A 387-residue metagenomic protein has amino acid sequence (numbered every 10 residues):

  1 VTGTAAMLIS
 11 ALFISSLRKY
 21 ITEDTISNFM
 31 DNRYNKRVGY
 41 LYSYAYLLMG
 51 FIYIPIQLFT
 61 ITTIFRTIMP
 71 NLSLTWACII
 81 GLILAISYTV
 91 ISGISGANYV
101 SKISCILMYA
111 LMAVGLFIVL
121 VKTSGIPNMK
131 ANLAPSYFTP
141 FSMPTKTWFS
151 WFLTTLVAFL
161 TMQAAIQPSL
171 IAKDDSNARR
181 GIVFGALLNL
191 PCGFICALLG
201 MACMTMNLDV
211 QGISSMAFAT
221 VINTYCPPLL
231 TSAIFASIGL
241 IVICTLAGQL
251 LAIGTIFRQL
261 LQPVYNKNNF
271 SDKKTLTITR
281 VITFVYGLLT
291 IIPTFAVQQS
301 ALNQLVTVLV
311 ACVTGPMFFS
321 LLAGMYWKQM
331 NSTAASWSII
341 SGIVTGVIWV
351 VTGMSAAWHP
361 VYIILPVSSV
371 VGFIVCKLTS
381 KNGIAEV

Functional and structural regions predicted by a protein language model:
V1-V387: Membrane-embedded helix-loop-helix hairpins and adjacent transmembrane boundary segments in multi-pass transporters
